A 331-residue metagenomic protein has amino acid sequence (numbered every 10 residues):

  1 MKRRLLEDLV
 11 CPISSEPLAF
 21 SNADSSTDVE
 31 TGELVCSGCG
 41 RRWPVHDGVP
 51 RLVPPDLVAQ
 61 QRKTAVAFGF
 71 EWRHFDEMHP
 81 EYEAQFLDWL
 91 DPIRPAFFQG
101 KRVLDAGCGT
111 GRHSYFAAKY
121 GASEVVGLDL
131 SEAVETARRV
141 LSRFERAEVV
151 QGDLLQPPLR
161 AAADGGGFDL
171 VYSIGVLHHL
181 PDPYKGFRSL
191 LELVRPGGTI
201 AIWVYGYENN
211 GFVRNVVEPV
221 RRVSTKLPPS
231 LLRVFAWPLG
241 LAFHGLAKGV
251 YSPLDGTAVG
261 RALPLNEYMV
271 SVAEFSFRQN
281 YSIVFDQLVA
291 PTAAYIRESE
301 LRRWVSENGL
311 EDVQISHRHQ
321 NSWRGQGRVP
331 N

Functional and structural regions predicted by a protein language model:
M1-D164, A293-A294, E300, D312 (+1 more regions): Conserved N-terminal segment of class I S-adenosyl-L-methionine
S142, P181, R195: Short conserved AdoMet
Y172: A conserved beta-strand element that flanks and buttresses the S-adenosyl-L-methionine
V176: Hydrophobic adenine-recognition pocket in adenosine-nucleotide-binding enzymes
Y184-P196: A short glycine-rich, Lys/Arg-flanked "PGG" loop and its adjoining helix->strand segment in the class I
T199-V234: Conserved class I S-adenosyl-L-methionine
N215, K226-E298, R302-S306: Substrate-binding/catalytic lobe of Class I Rossmann-like enzymes that use SAM or dcSAM, i.e., the mid-to-C-terminal
